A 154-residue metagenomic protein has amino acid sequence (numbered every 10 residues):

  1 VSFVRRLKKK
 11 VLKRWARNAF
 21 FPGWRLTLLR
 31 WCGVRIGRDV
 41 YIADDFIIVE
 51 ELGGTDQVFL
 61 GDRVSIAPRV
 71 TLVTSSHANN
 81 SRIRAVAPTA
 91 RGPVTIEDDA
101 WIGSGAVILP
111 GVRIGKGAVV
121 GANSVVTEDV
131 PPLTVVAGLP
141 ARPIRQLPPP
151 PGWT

Functional and structural regions predicted by a protein language model:
V1-D39, R63, S76-N80, D99 (+3 more regions): Terminal amphipathic alpha-helical/low-complexity segments used for targeting or macromolecular assembly
K13-R14, V49, A85, G103: A generic structural signal for short
C32, R38, A43-D44, V49-E50 (+12 more regions): Left-handed beta-helix
S81-A87: Flexible, solvent-exposed loop segments that connect beta-strands
